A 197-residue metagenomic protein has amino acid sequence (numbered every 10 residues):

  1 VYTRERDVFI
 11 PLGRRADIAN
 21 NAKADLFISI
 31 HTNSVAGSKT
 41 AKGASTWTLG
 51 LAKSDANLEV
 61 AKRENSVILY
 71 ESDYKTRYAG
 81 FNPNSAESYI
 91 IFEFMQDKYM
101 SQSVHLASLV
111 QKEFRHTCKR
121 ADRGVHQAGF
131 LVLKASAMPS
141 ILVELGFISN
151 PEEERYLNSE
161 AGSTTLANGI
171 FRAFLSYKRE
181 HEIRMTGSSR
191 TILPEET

Functional and structural regions predicted by a protein language model:
V1-F81, Q96-S108, R155, T164 (+1 more regions): Catalytic-core regions of hydrolytic enzymes
L26, S34-G37, P83, E87-I192: Active-site-adjacent mobile loop/cap segments within catalytic or ligand-binding domains
